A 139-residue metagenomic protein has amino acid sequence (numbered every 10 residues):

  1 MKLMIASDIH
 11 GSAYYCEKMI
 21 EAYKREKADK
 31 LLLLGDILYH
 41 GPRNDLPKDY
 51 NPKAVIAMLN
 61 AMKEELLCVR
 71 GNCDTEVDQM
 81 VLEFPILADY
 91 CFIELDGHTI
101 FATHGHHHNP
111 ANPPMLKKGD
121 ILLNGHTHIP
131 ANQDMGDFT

Functional and structural regions predicted by a protein language model:
K2-H10, H98-H106, T139: Active-site-proximal beta-strand elements of phosphoester/diester hydrolases
K2-L95: Core catalytic region of metal-dependent phosphoesterases/phosphodiesterases, especially metallo-beta-lactamase-like
H40-R43, E76-Q79, F101, P110-N112 (+1 more regions): Short acidic/glycine-rich loop or secondary-structure boundary segments that cap or lie
T99, H106-T139: Conserved beta-sheet core of the metallophosphoesterase superfamily
